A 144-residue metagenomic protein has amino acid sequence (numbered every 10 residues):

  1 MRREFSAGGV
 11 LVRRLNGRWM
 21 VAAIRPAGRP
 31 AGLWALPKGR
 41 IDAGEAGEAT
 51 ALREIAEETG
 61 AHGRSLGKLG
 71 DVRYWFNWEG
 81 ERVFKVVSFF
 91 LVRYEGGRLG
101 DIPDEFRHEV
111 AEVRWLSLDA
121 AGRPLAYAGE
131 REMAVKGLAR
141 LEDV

Functional and structural regions predicted by a protein language model:
M1-L36: N-terminal strand-loop-strand
F5-A7, W19, K85-S88, A111: Change "...and in nucleic-acid phosphodiester-cleaving endonucleases..." to "...and in nucleic-acid processing enzymes
R13-N16, A27-G28, R93-R98, L118-A120: Short loop segments at secondary-structure junctions
A35, F84, W115: Short aromatic/basic micro-patch
L36-L69: The catalytic Nudix box helix
I41, Y94, V110: Hydrophobic pocket-lining residues within nucleotide cofactor-binding pockets
G60-R98: Active-site segment of metal-dependent pyrophosphate-handling enzymes, primarily the Nudix hydrolase catalytic core
F89, G100-A134: NUDIX/MutT-family hydrolases
